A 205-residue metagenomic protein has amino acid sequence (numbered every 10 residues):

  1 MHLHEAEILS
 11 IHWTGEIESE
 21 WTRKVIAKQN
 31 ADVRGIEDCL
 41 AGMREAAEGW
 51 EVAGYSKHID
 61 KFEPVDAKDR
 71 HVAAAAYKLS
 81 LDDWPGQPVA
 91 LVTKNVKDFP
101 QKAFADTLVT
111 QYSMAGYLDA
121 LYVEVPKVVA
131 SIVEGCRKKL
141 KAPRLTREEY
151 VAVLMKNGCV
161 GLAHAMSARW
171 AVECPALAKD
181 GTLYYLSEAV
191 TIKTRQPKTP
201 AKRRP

Functional and structural regions predicted by a protein language model:
M1-K28: PIN/NYN-family metal-dependent endoribonuclease catalytic core
S10, E51, L108-T110: Conserved beta-strand segments of alpha/beta enzyme cores
G15, S56, S113-A115: Residues at the C-termini of beta-strands that transition into short coil/loop
E18-E20, I59-E63, Y117-Y122: A short acidic, often aromatic-flanked loop/helix-cap motif at beta-alpha or helix-coil junctions that lines enzyme
K28-H71: A charged nuclease-like catalytic/ligand-binding cleft shared by nucleic-acid processing domains
A53-Y55, L91-K94: Short, conserved beta-strand edge motifs with alternating hydrophobic and charged residues
D66-A90: Acidic, metal-associated active-site segment
D83-A90, V96-P205: Acidic, PIN/NYN-like endoribonuclease modules and their adjacent C-terminal/linker elements
